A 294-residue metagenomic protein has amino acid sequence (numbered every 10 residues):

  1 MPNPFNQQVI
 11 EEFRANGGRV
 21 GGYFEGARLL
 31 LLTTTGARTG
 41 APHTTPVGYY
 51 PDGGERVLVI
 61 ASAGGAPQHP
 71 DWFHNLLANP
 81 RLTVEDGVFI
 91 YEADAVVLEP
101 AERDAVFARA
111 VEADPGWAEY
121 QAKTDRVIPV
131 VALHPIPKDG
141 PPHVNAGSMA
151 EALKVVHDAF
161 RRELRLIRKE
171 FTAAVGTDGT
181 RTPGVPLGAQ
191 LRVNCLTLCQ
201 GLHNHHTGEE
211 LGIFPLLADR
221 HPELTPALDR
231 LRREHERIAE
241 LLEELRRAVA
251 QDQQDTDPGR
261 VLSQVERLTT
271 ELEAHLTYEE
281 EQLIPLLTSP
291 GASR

Functional and structural regions predicted by a protein language model:
P2-T35: Short, conserved active-site entrance elements at the starts or edges of catalytic domains
V9, H74-L77, E99: Glycine-rich, pocket-lining loop/helix-strand segments that form or immediately flank
A27-G64, N194: Short beta-strand segments
A27-L30, R56, E85-L98, E102-E119 (+1 more regions): Small-residue-biased structural context
T35-A37, R81, G116-W117: Short beta-turn/strand-loop junction motif enriched in small, turn-promoting residues
G40, L76, Y120, H275: Hydrophobic pocket/interface hotspot
Y49-P51, H74-N75, V84-G87: Short, charge-rich binding segments
E55-L82: Compact nucleic-acid interaction/catalytic patches
